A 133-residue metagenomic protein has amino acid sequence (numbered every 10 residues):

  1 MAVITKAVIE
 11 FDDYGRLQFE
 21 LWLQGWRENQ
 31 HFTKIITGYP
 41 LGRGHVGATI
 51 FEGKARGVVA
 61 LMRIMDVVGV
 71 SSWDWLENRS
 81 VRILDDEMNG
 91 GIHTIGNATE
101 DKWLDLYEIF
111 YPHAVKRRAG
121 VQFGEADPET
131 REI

Functional and structural regions predicted by a protein language model:
M1-I133: Short beta-rich binding modules
